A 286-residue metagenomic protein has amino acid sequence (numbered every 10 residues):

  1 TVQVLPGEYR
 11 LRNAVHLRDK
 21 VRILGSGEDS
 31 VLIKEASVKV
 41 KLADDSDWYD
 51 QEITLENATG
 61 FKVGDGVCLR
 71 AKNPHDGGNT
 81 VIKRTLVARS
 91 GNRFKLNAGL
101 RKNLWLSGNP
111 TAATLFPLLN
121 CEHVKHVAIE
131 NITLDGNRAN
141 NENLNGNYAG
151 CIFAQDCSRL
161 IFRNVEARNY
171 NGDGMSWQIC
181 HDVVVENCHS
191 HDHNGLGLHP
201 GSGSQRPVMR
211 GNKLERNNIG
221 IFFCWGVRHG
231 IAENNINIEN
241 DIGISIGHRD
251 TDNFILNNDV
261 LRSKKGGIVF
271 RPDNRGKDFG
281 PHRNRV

Functional and structural regions predicted by a protein language model:
T1-R22, S26-V38, L69-T85, A98-N109 (+1 more regions): N-terminal extracellular ligand-recognition/capping segment immediately after the signal peptide
T1-V4, T59-G64: Acidic Gly/Asp/Thr-rich repetitive segments characteristic of extracellular carbohydrate-active and adhesion proteins
Q3, R10, H16, L24 (+18 more regions): Extracellular beta-strand solenoid repeats
G7, N13, D19-V21, D29 (+19 more regions): The right-handed parallel beta-helix/beta-solenoid scaffold, focusing on the short coil/turn and N-cap positions
R12-A14, E28, K34-E35, R138-N145 (+5 more regions): Short glycine/acidic-rich loop motifs that flank beta-strands on beta-rich extracellular proteins
D50-A58: Short alpha-helix capping/helix-loop boundary micro-motifs
D65-K102, E122-E215: Right-handed parallel beta-helix
I132, V165, C188, H193 (+8 more regions): Consensus "Asn ladder" position of solenoid repeat domains
